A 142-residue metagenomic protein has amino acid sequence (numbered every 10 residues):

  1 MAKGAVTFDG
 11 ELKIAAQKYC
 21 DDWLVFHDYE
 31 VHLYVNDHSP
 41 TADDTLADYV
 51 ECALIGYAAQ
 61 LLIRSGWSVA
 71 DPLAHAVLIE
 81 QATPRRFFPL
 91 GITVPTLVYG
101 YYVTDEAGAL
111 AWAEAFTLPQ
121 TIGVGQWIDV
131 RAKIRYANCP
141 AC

Functional and structural regions predicted by a protein language model:
M1-Y99, D105-C142: Small cysteine-rich, disulfide-bonded extracellular modules of the LU/uPAR three-finger superfamily and closely related
